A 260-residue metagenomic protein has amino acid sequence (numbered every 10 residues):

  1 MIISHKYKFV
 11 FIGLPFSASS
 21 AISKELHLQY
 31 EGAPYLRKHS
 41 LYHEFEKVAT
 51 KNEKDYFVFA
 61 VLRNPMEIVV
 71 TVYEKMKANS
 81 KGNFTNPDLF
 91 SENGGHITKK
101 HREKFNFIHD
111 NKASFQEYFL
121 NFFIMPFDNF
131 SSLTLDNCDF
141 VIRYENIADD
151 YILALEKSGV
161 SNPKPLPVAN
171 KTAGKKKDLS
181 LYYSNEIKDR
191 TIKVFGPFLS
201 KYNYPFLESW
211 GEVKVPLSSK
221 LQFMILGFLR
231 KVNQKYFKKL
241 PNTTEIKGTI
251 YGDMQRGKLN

Functional and structural regions predicted by a protein language model:
M1-N260: Membrane-interface amphipathic segments in extracytoplasmic regions
